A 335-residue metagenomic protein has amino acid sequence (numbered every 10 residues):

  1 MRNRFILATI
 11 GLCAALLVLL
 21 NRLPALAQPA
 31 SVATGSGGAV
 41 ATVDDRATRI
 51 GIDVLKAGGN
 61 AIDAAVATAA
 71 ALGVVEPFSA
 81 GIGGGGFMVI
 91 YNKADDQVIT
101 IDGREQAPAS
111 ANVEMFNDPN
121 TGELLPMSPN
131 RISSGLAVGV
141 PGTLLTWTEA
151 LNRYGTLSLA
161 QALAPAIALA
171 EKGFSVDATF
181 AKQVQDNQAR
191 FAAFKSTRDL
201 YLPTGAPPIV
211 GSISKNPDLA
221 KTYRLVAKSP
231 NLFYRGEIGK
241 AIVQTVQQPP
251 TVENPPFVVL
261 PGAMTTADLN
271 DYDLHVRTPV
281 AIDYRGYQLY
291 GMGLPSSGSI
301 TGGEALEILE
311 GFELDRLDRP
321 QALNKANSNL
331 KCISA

Functional and structural regions predicted by a protein language model:
M1-I10: Bacterial N-terminal signal peptides that target proteins for export
N3, L20-N21, I62: Residue-level micro-sites within transmembrane alpha helices that shape and flank functional polar/acidic positions
T9-R22: Bacterial N-terminal signal peptides
L23-A27: Ser/Thr/Pro/Gly-rich low-complexity linker/stalk segments immediately outside membranes or between
Q28-R49, D53, A61-I62, V66-R235 (+2 more regions): Noncatalytic scaffold domains of N-terminal-nucleophile
V280-I282, Y287-A335: Internal alpha/beta scaffold segment
